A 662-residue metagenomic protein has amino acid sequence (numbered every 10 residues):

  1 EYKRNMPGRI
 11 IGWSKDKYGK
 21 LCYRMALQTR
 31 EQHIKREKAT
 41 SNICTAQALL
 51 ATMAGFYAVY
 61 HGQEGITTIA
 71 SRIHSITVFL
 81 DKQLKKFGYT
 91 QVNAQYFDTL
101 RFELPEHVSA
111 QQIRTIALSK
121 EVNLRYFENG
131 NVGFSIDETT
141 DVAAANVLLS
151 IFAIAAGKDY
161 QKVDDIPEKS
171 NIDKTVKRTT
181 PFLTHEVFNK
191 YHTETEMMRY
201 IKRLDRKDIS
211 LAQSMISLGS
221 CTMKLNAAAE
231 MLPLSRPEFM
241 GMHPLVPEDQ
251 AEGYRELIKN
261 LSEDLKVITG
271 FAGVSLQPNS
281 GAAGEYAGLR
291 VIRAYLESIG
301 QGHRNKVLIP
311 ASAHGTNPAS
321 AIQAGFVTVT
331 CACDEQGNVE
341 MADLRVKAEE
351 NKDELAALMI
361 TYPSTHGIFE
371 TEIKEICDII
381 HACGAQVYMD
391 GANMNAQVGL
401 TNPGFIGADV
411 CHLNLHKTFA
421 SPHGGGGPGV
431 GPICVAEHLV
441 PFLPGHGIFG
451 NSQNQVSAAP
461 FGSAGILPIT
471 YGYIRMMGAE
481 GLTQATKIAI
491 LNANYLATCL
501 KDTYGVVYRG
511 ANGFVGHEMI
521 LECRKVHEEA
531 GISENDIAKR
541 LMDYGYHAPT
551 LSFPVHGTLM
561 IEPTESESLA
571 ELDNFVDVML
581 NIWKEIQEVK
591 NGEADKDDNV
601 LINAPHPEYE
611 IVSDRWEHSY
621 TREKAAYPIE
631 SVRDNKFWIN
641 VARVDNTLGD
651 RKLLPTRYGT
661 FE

Functional and structural regions predicted by a protein language model:
E1, C44, A48-L50, I216-M223 (+4 more regions): FAD-binding core of FAD-dependent oxidoreductases, characterized by glycine-rich FAD pyrophosphate-binding loops
E1-C22, L84, R101-F102, T115 (+3 more regions): Conserved PLP-enzyme active-site core in the AAT-like
S14-K20, A26-T45, L49-P278, R290 (+5 more regions): Non-catalytic terminal extensions of PLP-dependent enzymes
H61, L218, S280-A283, Q336 (+6 more regions): Short glycine-rich loop/turn motifs that provide flexible caps or phosphate-binding loops at active sites
G133, M215, A357, G384-Y388 (+3 more regions): Structural preference for beta-strand elements that scaffold enzyme active sites
Y471: Active-site-proximal helix-loop-helix substrate-binding element of RNase H-like nuclease domains
